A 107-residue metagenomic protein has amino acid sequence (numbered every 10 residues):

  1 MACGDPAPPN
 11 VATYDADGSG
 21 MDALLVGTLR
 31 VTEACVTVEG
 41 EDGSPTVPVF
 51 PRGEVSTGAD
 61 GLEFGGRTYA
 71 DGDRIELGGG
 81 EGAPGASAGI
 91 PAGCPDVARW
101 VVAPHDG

Functional and structural regions predicted by a protein language model:
C3-M21: Short boundary/loop segments of OB/S1/cold-shock single-stranded nucleic-acid-binding domains
G27-L29: Conserved hydrophobic positions within beta-strands
T32-E39: Short aromatic-glycine-enriched beta-strand elements
G43-G53: A short macromolecule-binding patch
A59-F64: Short alpha-helix capping/helix-loop boundary micro-motifs
G65-P95: Flexible glycine-rich surface loops and low-complexity tracts that mediate binding to linear polymers
I90-G107: Short peripheral tails and domain-boundary helices/loops at the edges of structured domains
